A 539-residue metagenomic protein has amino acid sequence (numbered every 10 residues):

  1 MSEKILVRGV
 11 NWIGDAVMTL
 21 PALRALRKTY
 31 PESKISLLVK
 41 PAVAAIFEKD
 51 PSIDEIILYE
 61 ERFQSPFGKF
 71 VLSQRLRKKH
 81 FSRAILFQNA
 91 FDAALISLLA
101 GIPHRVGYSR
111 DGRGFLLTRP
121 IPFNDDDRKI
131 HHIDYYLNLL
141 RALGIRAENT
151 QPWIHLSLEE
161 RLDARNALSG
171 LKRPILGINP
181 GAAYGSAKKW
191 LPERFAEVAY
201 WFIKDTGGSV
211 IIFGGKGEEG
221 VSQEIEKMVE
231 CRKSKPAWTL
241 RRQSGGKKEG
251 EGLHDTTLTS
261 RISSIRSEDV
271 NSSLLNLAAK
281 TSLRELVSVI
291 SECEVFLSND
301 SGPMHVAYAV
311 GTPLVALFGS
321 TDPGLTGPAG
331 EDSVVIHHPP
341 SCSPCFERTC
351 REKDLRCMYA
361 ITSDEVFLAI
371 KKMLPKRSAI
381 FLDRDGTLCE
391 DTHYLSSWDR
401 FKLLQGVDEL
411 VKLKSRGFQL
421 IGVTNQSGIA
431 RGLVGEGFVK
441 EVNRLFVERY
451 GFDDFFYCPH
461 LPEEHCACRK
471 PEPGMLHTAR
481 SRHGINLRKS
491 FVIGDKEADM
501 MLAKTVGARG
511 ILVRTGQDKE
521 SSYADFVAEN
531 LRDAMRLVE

Functional and structural regions predicted by a protein language model:
M1-R377, T424: Catalytic machinery of carbohydrate-active enzymes, primarily nucleotide-sugar-dependent glycosyltransferases
P31-I35, Q419, L487-R488, R509: Short beta-strand/loop segments at the ligand-binding rim of alpha/beta enzyme cores
P51-I57, V442-Y457, E520-A534: Structural recognition of alpha->loop->beta junctions
F81-Q88, I290-S298, A467-E497: Conserved Lys-Pro-Asp/Glu-containing loop-to-beta segment of HAD-superfamily phosphomonoesterases, centered on
A164, G432-Y450, R469-R482: Short, electropositive alpha-helical surface patch
I211-G215, V407-N443, F452-E464, A503: Substrate-recognition element of Asp-dependent hydrolases with the DxDx(T/V) motif
L314-F318, V492-A528: Acidic, Mg2+-coordinating phosphoryl-transfer loop and its flanking beta/alpha structural elements, shared across
R377-Q419: Active-site neighborhood of HAD-like aspartate-dependent phosphohydrolases
